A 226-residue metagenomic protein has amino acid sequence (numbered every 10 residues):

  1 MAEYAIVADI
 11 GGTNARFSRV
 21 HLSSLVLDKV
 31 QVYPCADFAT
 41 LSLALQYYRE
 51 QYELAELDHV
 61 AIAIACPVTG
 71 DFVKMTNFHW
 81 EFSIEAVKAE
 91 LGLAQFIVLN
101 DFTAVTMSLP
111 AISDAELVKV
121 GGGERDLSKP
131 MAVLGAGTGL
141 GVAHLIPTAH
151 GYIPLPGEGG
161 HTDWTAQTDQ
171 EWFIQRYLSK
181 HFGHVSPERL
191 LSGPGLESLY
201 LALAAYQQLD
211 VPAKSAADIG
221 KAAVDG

Functional and structural regions predicted by a protein language model:
M1-L27, M131-T148, E188, L196 (+1 more regions): Gly/Thr-rich phosphate-binding beta-strand-loop-beta motif of the actin/hexokinase/Hsp70
A2-Y47, P156-H161, K221: Short glycine-rich, Thr/Ser-proximal phosphate-binding strand/loop in the N-terminal lobe of ATP-dependent enzymes
L22-S24, F78-E81, I112-V120, P147-L155: A glycine- and small-aliphatic-rich helix-loop capping segment at beta-alpha/alpha-beta transitions that lines
S23-V60, P67-F78, G226: N-terminal phosphate-binding loop and adjacent alpha-helix
Y52-E116, V133: Short beta-strand-loop/turn "lid" adjacent to the catalytic site in phosphate-handling enzymes
Q95-D126, K214-G226: ATP-dependent carbohydrate kinase catalytic cores
K119-G122, L127-P187: Glycine-rich phosphate-binding loop of actin/hexokinase-like ATP-binding domains
F182-G226: A mobile "lid/hinge" subdomain adjacent to the ATP/sugar-phosphate binding pocket shared across diverse ATP-dependent
